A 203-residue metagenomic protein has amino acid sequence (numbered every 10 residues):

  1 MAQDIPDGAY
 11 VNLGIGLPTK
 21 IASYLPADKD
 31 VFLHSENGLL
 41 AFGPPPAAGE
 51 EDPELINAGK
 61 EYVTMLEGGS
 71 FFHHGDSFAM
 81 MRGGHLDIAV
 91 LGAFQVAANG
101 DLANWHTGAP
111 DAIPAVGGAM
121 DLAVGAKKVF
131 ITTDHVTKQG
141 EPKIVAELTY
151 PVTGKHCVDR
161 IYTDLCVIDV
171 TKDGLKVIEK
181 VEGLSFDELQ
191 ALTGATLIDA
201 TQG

Functional and structural regions predicted by a protein language model:
M1-L66: N-terminal active-site beta-alpha-beta segment that forms phosphate/nucleotide-binding and substrate-recognition loops
A47-G203: Conserved phosphate- and dinucleotide-binding cores of soluble alpha/beta proteins, encompassing both enzyme active
